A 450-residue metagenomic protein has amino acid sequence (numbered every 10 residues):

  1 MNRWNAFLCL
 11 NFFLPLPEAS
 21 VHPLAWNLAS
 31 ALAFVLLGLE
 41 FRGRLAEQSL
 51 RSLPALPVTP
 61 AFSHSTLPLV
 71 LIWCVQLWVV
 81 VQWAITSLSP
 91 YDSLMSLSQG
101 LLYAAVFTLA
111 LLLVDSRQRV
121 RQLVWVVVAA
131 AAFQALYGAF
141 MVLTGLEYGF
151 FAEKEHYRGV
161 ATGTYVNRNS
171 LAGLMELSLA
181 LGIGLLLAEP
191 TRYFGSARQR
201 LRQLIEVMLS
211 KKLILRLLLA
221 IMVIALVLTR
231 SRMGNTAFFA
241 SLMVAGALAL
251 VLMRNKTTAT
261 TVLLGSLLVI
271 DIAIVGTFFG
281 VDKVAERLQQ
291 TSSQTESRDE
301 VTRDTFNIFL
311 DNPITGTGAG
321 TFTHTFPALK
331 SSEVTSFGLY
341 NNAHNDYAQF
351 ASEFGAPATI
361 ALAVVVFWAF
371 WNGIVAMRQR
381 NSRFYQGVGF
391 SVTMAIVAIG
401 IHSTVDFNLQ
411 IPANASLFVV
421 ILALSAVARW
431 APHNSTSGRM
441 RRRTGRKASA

Functional and structural regions predicted by a protein language model:
M1-M95, L101-A129, L185-R216, M243-S266 (+3 more regions): Transmembrane signal-anchor hairpin modules in multi-pass inner-membrane enzymes, especially those that act on
F12-S20, N167, Q349-F354, G387-V420 (+1 more regions): Membrane helix-loop boundary segments at the extracytoplasmic
E18-L28, V166-N169, L209-G246, V281 (+2 more regions): Helix-loop-helix junctions and helix-breaking kinks within/between transmembrane helices of multi-pass membrane
Q76, V80-W83, R119-F150, V166 (+2 more regions): Hydrophobic alpha-helical transmembrane segments
L136-L146, E189, Y193, A220-R230 (+4 more regions): A membrane-periplasm/extracellular boundary helix in multi-pass inner-membrane enzymes that assemble envelope glycans
Y148-L187, M233, D346-F350: Membrane-interface segments at transmembrane-helix junctions in multi-pass inner-membrane proteins
N167, D299-N341, Y347-F350, F354-A361: TM-adjacent membrane-interface loops and short helices in multi-pass inner/ER membrane proteins
A356-F390: Hydrophobic transmembrane alpha-helices and their immediate junctions
